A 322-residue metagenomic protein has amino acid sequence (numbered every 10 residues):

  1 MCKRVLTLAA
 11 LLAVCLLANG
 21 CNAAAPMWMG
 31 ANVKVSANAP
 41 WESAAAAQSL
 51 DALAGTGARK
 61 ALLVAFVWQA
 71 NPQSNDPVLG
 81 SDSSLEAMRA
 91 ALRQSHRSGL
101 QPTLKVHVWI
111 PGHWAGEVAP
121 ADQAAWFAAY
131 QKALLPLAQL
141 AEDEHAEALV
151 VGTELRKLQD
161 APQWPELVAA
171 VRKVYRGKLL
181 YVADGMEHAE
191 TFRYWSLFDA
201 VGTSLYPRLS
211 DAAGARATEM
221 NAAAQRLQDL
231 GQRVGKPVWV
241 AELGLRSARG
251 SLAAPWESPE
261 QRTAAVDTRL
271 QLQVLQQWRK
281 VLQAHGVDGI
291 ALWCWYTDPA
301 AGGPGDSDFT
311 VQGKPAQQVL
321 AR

Functional and structural regions predicted by a protein language model:
M1-L8: Bacterial N-terminal signal peptides that target proteins for export
L8-N19: Bacterial N-terminal signal peptides
N22-A52: Boundary/entry segment of secreted carbohydrate-active catalytic domains
W41, P255-E257, R269-V274, V281-R322: Aromatic-rich peripheral "rim/lid" segments of glycoside hydrolase catalytic domains that contact and position glycan
A44-S49, K132-L137, A183-R193, A222-L227 (+1 more regions): Alpha-helical scaffolding within the catalytic cores of extracellular/periplasmic polymer-degrading hydrolases
T56-S74, A87-L158, G250, W293-D298: Substrate-binding cleft and catalytic face of glycoside hydrolase catalytic domains, especially the flexible beta-alpha
S84-L85, K105, L179-L180, H188-E257 (+1 more regions): Glycoside hydrolase catalytic-domain groove-lining segments
K105-V108, A148-E154, L158-D160, V168-A189 (+2 more regions): Aromatic-lined carbohydrate-recognition surfaces of secreted/lumenal glycan-active proteins
